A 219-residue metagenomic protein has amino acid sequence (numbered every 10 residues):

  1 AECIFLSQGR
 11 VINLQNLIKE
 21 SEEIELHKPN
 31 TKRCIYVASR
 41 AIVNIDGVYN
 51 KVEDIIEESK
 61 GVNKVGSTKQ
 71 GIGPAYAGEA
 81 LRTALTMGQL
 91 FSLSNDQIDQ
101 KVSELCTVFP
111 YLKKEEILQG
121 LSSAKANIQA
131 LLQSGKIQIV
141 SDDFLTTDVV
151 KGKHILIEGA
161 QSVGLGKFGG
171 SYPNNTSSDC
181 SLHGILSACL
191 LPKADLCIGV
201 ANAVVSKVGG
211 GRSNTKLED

Functional and structural regions predicted by a protein language model:
A1-D219: Non-transmembrane, aqueous-exposed alpha-helical and coiled segments at domain scale
